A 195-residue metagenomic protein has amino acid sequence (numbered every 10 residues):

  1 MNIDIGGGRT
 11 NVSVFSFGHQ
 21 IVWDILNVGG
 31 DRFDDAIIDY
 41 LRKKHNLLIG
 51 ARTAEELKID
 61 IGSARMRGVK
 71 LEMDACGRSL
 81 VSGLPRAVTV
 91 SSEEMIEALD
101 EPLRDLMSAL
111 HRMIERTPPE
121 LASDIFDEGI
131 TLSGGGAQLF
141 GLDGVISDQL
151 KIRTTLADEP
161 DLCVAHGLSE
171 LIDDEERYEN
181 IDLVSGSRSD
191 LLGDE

Functional and structural regions predicted by a protein language model:
M1-Q20, V69, F140, L168: Gly/Thr-rich phosphate-binding beta-strand-loop-beta motif of the actin/hexokinase/Hsp70
D4, I37, L110, L132 (+1 more regions): Residue-level signature of catalytic and energy-coupling elements of molecular machines, predominantly ATP/GTP-dependent
S16-D100: Phosphate-binding glycine-rich/basic clefts of nucleotide- and phosphate-handling proteins, predominantly
H19-I21, S123-E128, L150-I152: Short, surface-exposed connector motifs at secondary-structure boundaries
G50, E170-E195: Acidic, glycine/GT-rich loop-and beta-edge segments that sit at the periphery of enzyme/chaperone cores
M66, A122-I146: Glycine-rich phosphate-binding loops at beta-strand->alpha-helix junctions
A98-I125, L171-D174: Phosphate/ATP-binding catalytic cores across multiple sugar-kinase/actin-like superfamilies, primarily ASKHA
G144-E170, Y178: Conserved phosphate-binding/catalytic loops in two-lobed NTP-binding clefts
